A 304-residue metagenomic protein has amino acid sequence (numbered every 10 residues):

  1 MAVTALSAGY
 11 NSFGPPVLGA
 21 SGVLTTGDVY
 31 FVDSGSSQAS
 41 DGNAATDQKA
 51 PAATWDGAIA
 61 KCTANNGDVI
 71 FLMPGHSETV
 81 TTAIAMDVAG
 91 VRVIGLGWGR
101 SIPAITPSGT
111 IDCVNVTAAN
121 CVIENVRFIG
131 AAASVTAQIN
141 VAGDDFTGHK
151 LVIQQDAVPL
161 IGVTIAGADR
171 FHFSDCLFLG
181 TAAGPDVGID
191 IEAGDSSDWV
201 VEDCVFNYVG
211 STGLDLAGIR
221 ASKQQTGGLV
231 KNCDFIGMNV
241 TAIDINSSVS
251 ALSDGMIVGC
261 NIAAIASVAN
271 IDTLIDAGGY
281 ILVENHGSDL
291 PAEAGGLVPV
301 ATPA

Functional and structural regions predicted by a protein language model:
A2-G57, G287-A292, P303-A304: Right-handed parallel beta-helix/beta-solenoid
V3, Y10-N11, G228-A304: Predominantly polar beta-repeat domains that present long G/T/S/D/N-rich surfaces used to bind, process, or adhere
Y30-G35, A53-T79, V91-W98: Glycine-rich repeat segments that build the extracellular carbohydrate-interaction surface of secreted and virion
W55-A64, E78-V88, P103-I105, I111-T117 (+6 more regions): Short, T/G/N/S-enriched strand-turn elements that build extracellular solenoid repeat scaffolds
L72, R92-G95, A118-E124, F146-K150 (+6 more regions): All-beta strand scaffolds that present successive hydrophobic residues in beta-strands
G90-I139, K150, D156, G180-A182 (+1 more regions): Right-handed parallel beta-helix/beta-spiral solenoid domain characteristic of secreted/periplasmic
R100, G130, Q155, L160 (+8 more regions): Residues in short coils/turns that link rungs of repeat/solenoid architectures in beta-rich domains
L160-R220, Q224-V230, F235: Solenoidal tandem-repeat scaffolds enriched in leucines and small polar residues
